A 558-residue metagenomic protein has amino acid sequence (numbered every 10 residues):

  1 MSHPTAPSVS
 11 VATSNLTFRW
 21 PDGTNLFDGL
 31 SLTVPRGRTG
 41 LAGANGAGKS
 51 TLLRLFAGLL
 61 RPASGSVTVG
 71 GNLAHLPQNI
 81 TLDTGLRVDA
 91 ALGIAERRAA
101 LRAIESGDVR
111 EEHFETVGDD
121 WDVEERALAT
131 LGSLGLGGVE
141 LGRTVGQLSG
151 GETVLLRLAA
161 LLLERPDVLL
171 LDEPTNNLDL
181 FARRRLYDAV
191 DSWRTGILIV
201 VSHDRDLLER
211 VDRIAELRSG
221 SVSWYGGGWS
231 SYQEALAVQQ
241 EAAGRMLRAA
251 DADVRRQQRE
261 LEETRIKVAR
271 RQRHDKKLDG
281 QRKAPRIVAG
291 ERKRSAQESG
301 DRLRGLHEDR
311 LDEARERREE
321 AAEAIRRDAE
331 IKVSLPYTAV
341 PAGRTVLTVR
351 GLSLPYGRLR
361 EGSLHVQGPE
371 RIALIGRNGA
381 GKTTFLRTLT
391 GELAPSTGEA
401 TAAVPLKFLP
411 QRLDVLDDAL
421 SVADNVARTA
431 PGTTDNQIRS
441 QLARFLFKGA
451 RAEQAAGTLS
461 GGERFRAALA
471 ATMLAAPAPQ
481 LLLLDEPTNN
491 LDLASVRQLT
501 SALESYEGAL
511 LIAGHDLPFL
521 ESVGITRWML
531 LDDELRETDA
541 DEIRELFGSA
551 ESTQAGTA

Functional and structural regions predicted by a protein language model:
M1-R19, R97-V154, A235-Y356, T553-A558: Coupling and communication elements adjacent to P-loop NTPase active sites across diverse families
S2, L82-G150, R412-L481, E486 (+1 more regions): ABC-family P-loop ATPase nucleotide-binding domains
T13-L16, N25-G37, G65, V349-Q367 (+1 more regions): Conserved beta-strand
R38-T39, T51-H113, G368-I438, H515 (+1 more regions): ABC ATPase nucleotide-binding domain signature region
G85-L86, A90, G220-R245, L531-A558: Conserved beta-strand-loop-alpha-helix hinge in the C-terminal portion of ABC ATPase nucleotide-binding domains
L158, L186, L469-A471, T488: Hydrophobic anchor residue at the start of the ABC signature
L169-E173, L178, L409, L481-E486 (+1 more regions): Catalytic Walker B motif of ABC-type/P-loop ATPase nucleotide-binding domains
A189-V200, A502-I512, L520: Conserved catalytic loops of ABC-family nucleotide-binding domains
